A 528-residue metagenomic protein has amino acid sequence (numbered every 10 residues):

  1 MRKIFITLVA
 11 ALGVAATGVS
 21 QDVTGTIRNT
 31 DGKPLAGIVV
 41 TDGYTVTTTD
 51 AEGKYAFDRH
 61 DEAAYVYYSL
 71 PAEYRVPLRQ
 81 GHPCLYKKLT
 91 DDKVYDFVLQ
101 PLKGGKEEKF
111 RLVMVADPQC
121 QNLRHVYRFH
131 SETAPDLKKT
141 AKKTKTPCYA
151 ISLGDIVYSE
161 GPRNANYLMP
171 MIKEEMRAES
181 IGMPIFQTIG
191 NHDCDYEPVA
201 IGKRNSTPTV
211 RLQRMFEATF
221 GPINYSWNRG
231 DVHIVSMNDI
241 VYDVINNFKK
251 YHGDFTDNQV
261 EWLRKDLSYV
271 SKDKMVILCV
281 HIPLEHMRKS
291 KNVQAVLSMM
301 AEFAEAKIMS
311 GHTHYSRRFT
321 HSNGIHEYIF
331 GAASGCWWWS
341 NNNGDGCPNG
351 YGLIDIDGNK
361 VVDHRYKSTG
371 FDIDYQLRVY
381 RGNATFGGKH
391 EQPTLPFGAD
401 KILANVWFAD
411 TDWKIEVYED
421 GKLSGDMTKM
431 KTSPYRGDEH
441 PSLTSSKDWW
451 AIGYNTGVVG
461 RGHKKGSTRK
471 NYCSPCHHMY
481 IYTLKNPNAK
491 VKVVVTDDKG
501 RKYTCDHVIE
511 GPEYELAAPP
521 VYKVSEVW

Functional and structural regions predicted by a protein language model:
Q21-A36: Structural motif
D22, E73-R75, G81-N164, P487 (+1 more regions): N-terminal active-site segment of His-dependent metallophosphoesterases
I38-T41, V66, I415-V417: Hydrophobic beta-strand segments
Y44-A56: Short, acidic Ser/Thr/Gly-rich low-complexity loop/linker segments typical of extracellular and cell-surface proteins
D61-P77: A short, solvent-exposed beta-strand micro-motif common in secreted/extracellular proteins
A72-V76, L85-K88, G161-R264, S268-V270 (+3 more regions): Extended active-site neighborhood of metal-dependent phosphoesterases/phosphodiesterases
I325-A409, W413-K422, H477-D506: Binuclear metal-dependent phosphoesterase catalytic core
R436-Y482: Aromatic sugar-binding surface patches on proteins that engage polysaccharides or sugar-phosphate polymers
